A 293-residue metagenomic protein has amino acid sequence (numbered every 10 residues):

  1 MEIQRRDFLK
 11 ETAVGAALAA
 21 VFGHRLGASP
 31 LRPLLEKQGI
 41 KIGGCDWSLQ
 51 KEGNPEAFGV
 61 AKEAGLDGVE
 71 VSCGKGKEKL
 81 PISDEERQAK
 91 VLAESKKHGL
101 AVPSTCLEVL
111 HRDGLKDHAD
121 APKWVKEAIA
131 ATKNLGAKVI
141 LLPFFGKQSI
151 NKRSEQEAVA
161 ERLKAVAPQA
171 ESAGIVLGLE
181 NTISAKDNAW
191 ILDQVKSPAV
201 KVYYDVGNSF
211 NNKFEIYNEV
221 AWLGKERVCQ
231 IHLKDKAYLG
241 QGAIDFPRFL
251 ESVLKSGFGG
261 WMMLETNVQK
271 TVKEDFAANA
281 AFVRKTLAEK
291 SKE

Functional and structural regions predicted by a protein language model:
E2-K41, S48-A64, A185-E293: Histidine-acidic metal/acid-base catalytic patches
T12-F22, L34-E36, E56-F58, K62 (+3 more regions): Active-site acidic/histidine proton-transfer and metal-coordination neighborhood in alpha/beta enzyme cores
A64-K75, P103-V109, F144: Short, conserved active-site loops that position catalytic residues or coordinate cofactors/metal ions across diverse
D67, K138, C229: Receiver (REC) domain switch/active-site residues of two-component response regulators
E70, S104-C106, L141, G178 (+2 more regions): Conserved beta-strand positions in the central sheet of alpha/beta enzyme cores
S72-V91, G146-N151: Glycine-rich, proline-tolerant flexible connector loops at the mouths of alpha/beta enzymes
G74, L110, F145, T182 (+2 more regions): Flexible loop residues that form catalytic and substrate-binding hotspots at small-molecule/glycan-binding clefts
L80-D84, G114-A119, N151-Q156, F214-E215 (+2 more regions): Short, solvent-exposed loop/turn segments at secondary-structure boundaries
